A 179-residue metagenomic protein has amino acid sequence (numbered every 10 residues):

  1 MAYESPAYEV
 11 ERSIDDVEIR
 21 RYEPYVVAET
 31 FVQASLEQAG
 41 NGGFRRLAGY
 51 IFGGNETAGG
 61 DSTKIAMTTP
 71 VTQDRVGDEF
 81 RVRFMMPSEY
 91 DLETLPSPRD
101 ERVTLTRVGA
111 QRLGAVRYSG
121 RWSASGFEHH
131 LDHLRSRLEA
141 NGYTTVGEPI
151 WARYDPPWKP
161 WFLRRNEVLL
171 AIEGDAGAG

Functional and structural regions predicted by a protein language model:
M1-G179: A solvent-exposed interaction/effector surface
